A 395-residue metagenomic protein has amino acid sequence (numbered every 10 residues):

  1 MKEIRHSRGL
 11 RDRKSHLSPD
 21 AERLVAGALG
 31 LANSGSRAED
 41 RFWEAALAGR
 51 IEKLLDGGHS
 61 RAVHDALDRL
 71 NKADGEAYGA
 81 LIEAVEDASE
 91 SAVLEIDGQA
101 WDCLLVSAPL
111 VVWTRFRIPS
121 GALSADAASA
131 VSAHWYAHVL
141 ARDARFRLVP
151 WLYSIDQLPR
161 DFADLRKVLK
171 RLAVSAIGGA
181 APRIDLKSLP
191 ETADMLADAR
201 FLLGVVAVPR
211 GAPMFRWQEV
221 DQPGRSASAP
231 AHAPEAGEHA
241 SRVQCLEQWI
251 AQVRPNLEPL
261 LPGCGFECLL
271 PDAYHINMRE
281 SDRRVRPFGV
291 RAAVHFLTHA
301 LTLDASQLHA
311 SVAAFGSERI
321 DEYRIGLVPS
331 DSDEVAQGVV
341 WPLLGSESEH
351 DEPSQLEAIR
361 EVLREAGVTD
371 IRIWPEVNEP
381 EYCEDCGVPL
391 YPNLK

Functional and structural regions predicted by a protein language model:
M1-S175: Long, leucine/valine-rich, helix-dominated scaffolding and oligomerization segments
R117-P375: Extended, non-transmembrane interaction/recognition domains
P380-C386: Short cysteine-rich clusters marking metal-coordination/redox-active sites
P389-N393: Short, non-ligating residues that shape and space the ligands of small metal-coordination modules and catalytic
